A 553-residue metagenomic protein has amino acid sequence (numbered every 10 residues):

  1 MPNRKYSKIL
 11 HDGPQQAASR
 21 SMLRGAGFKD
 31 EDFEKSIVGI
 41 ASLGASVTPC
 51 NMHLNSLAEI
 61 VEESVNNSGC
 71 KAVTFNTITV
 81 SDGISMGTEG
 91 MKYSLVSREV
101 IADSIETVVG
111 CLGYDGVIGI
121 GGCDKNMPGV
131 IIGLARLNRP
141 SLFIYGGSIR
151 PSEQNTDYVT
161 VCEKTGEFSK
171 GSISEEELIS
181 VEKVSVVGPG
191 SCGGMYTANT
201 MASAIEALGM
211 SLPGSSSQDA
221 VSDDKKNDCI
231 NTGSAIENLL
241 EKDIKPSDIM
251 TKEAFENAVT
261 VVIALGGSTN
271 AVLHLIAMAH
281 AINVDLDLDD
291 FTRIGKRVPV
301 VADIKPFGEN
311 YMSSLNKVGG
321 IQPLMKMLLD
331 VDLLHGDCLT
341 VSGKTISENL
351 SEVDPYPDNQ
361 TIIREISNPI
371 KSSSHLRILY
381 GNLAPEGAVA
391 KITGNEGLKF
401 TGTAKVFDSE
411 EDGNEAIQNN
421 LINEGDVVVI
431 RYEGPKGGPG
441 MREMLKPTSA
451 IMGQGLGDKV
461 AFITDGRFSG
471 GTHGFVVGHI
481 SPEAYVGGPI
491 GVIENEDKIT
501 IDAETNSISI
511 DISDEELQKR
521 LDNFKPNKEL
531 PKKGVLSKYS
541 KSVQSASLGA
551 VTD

Functional and structural regions predicted by a protein language model:
M1-S46, C50, L57-I78, G83-I84 (+5 more regions): Catalytic or ion-coupling anion/metal-binding cores of large enzyme and transporter domains
S94-D103: Glycine-rich, highly charged phosphate/nucleotide-binding loops
V109-V130, L142-Y145: A short, small-residue-rich loop immediately preceding and capping a beta-strand
